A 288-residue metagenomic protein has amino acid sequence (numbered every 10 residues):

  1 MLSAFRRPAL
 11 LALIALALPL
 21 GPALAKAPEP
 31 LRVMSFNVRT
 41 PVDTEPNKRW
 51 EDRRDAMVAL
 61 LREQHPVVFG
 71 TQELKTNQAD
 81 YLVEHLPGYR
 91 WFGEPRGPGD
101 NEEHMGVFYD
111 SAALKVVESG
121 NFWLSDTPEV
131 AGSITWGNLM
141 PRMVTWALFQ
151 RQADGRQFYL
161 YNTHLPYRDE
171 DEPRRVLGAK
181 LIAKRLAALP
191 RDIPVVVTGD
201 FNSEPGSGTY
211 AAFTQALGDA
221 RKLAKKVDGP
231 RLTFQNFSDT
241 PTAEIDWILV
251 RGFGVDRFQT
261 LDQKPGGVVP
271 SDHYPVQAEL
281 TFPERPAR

Functional and structural regions predicted by a protein language model:
M1-L11: Bacterial N-terminal signal peptides that target proteins for export
R6, L20-H85, R96-E103, K180 (+1 more regions): N-terminal, active-site-proximal structural segment of metallo-dependent hydrolase catalytic domains
A9-P19: Bacterial N-terminal signal peptides
P30-V38, M57-L82, F108, A147 (+4 more regions): Active-site beta-strand/loop signature of hydrolases that rely on acidic residues for catalysis
S35-D55, L124-L139, P166-D171, F234: Acidic/histidine-rich helix-loop elements that form or flank divalent-metal/phosphate-binding sites at the catalytic
V68-Q157, Q259-T260: Structured beta-strand-rich core segments of catalytic domains in phosphoester-bond hydrolases
L139-P141, R151-V176, K180, A188: Metal-dependent phosphoester/phosphodiester hydrolase catalytic core
L148, K180, K184-V195, S203-R288: Metal-dependent phosphoester-hydrolase catalytic domains
